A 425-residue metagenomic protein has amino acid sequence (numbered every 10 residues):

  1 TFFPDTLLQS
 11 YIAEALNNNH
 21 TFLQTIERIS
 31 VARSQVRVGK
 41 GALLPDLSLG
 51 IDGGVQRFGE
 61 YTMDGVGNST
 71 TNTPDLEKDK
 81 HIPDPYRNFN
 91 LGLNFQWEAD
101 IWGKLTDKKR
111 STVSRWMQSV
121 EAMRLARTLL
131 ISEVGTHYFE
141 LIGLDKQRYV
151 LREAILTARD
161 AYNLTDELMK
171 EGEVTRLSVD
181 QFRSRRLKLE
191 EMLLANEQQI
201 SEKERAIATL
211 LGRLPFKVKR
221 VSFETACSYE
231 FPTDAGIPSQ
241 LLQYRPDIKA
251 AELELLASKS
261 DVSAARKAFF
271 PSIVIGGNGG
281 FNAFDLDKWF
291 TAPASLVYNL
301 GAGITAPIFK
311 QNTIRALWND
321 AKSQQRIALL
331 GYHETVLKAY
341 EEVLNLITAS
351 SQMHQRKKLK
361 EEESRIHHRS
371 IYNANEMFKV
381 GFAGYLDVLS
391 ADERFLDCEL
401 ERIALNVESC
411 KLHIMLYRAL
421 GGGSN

Functional and structural regions predicted by a protein language model:
T1-R37, D145, A226-L256, P307-I308 (+4 more regions): Bacterial Sec-pathway N-terminal export signals of envelope proteins
L8-S10, V31, N88-N90, T136 (+4 more regions): Transmembrane beta-barrel architecture of outer-membrane proteins
I12, N90-N94, Y138, P238 (+2 more regions): Membrane-embedded beta-strand positions in outer-membrane beta-barrel channels/transporters
L23, L43-V66, K78-P85, Q96-L125 (+4 more regions): Small/polar (Gly/Ser/Thr/Ala-rich) solvent-exposed segments that form structured loops/beta-strands/short helices used
Q24-G39, A126, L130-R152, D160-E167 (+6 more regions): Amphipathic alpha-helical coiled-coil segments
A32, N72-D79: Short acidic (Asp/Glu) patches
V38, N94-Q96, A264, G303: Outer-membrane beta-barrel architecture
E153-L156, E173-T175, L193-L242, G384 (+1 more regions): Short, solvent-exposed, mixed-charge loop/turn linkers that connect secondary-structure elements
